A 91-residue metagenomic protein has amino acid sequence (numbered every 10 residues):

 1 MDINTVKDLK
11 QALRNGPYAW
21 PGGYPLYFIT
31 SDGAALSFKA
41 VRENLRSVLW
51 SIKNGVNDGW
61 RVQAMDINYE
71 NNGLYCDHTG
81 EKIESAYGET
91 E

Functional and structural regions predicted by a protein language model:
M1-I29, Y87-E91: Short, intrinsically disordered terminal segments enriched in charged and Pro/Gly residues
Y27-F38: Amphipathic, interaction-prone secondary-structure segments
S31, N54-G73, E91: Short linker/helix segments within small regulatory modules
S37-A40, C76-T79: Short cysteine-rich clusters marking metal-coordination/redox-active sites
E43-N54: Substrate-binding/catalytic groove segments of enzymes that remodel or degrade extracellular structural polymers
R46-S47, K82-A86: Short, non-ligating residues that shape and space the ligands of small metal-coordination modules and catalytic
